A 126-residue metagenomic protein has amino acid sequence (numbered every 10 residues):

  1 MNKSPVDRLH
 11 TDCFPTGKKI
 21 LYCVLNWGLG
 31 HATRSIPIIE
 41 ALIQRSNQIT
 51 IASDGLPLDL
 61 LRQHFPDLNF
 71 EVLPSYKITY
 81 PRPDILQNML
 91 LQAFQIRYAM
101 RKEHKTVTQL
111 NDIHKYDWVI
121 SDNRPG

Functional and structural regions predicted by a protein language model:
M1-G17: Positively charged, low-complexity intrinsically disordered leader regions
G17-K19, N26, I49-Y98: Conserved nucleotide-sugar phosphate-binding/catalytic loop shared by glycosyltransferases and other
V24-I36: A short, glycine/small-residue-rich beta-strand->loop->alpha-helix junction that serves as a flexible
A32, P57-D59, S121: Short, well-ordered alpha-helical microsegments
I38-N47: A short, Lys/Arg-enriched amphipathic alpha-helix followed by its capping loop at the start of a domain
Q48-S53, D117-S121: Short, hydrophobic beta-strand segments that form beta-sheet elements in well-ordered domains
L86-G126: Conserved nucleotide-sugar donor-binding subdomain of glycosyltransferases
